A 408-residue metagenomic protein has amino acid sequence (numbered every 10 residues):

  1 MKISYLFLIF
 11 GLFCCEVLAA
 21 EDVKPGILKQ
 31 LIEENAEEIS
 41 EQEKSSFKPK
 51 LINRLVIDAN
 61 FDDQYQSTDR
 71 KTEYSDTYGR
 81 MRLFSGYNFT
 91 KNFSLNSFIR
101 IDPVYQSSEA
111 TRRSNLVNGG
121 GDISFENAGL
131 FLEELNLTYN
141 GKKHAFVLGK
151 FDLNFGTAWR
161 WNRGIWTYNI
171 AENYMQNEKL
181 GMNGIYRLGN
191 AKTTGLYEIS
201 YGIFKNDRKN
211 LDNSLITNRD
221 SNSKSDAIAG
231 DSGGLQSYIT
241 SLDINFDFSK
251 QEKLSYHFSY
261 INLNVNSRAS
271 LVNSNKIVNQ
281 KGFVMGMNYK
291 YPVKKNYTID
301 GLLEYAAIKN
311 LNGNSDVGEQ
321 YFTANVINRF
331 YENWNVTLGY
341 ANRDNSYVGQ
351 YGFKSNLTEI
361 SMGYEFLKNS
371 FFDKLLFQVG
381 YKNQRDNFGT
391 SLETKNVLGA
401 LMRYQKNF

Functional and structural regions predicted by a protein language model:
E21-L55, S85-L95, N140-K143, G189-S200 (+4 more regions): Short loop/turn motifs that connect adjacent beta-strands in outer-membrane beta-barrel proteins
P49-L51, L196, L235-I360, Y364: Detector for outer-membrane/organellar transmembrane beta-barrel domains, recognizing the amphipathic beta-strand
N53-A59, N96-S97, F146-L148, G184 (+9 more regions): Membrane-embedded beta-strand positions of outer-membrane beta-barrel proteins
A59-S67, I99-Y105, G141-K143, K150-N154 (+11 more regions): Transmembrane beta-strands of outer-membrane beta-barrel pores
E73-M81, A128-E133, N140, Q176-M182 (+5 more regions): Residues that define the transmembrane beta-barrel architecture of outer-membrane proteins
G79-R208: Outer membrane beta-barrel
N127-A128, L153-K179, L188-Y289, V293: Outer-membrane pore/translocation modules
M362-F366, T394-F408: Outer-membrane beta-barrel "beta-signal"
